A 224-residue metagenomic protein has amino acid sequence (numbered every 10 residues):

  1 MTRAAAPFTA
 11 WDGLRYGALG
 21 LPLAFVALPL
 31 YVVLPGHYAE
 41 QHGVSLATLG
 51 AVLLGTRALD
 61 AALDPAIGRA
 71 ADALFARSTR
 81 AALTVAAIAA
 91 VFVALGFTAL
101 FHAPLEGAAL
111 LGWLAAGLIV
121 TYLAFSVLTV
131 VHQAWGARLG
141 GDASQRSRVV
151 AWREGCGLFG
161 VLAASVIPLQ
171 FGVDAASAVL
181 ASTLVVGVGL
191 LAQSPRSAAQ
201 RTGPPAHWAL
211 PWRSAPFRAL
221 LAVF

Functional and structural regions predicted by a protein language model:
T2-F224: Membrane-embedded alpha-helical bundles of multi-pass transporters/translocases, especially carrier/permease families
